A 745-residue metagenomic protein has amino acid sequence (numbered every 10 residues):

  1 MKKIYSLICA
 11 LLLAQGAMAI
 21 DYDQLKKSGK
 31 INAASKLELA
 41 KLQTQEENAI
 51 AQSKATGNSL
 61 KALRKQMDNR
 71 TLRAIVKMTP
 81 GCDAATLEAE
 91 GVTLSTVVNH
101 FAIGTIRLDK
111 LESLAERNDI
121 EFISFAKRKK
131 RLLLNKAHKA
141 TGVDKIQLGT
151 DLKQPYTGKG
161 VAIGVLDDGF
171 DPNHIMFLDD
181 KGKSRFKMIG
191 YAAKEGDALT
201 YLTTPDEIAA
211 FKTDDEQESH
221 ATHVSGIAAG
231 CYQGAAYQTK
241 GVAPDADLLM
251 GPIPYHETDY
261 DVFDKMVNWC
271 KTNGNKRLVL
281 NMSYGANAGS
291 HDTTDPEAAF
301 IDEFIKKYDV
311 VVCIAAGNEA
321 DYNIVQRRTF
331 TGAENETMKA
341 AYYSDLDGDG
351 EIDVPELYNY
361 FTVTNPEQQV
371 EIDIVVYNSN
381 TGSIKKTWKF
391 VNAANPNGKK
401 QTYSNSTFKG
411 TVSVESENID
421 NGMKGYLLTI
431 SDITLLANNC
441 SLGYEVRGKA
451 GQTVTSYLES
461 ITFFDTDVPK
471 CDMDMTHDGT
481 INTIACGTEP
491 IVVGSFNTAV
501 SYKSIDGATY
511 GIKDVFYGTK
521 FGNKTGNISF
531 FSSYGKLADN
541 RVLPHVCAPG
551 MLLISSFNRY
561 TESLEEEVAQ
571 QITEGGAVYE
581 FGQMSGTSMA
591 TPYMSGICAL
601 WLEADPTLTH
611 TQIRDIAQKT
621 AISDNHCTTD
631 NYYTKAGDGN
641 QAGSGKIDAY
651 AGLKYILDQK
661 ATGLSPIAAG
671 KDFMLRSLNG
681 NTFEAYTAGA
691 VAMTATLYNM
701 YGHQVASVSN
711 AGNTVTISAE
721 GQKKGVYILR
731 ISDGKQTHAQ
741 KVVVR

Functional and structural regions predicted by a protein language model:
Y5, M18-Q154, V161-I163, I175 (+1 more regions): Autoinhibitory N-terminal propeptides
I20-D21, G149-D259, G274-R277, G289 (+10 more regions): Subtilisin-like serine protease catalytic core
K61-L63, N273, R277-Y284, V310 (+6 more regions): C-terminal subdomain of the subtilisin-like protease fold in secreted/lumenal serine endopeptidases
Q154-Y156, G169-T222, G226, N378-T462 (+1 more regions): Active-site core segment of subtilase-fold serine proteases
A193-D206, D373-K385, K389, T407-E417 (+3 more regions): Catalytic-core environment of secreted peptidases
S225-A228, L249-Y255, Y358-P366, V370-N380 (+1 more regions): Hydrolase catalytic cores
V267-D292, A315-A316, E445-A450, P592: Short acidic, glycine-rich surface-loop motifs adjacent to enzyme active sites
S665-R745: C-terminal outer-membrane/trafficking sorting elements
